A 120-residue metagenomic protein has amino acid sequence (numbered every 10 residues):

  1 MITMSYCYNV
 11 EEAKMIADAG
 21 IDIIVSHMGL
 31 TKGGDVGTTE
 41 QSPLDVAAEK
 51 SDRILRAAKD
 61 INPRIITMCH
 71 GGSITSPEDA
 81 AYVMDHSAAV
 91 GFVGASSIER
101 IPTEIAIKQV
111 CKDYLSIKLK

Functional and structural regions predicted by a protein language model:
M1-C69, I74-K120: Alpha/beta enzyme core
